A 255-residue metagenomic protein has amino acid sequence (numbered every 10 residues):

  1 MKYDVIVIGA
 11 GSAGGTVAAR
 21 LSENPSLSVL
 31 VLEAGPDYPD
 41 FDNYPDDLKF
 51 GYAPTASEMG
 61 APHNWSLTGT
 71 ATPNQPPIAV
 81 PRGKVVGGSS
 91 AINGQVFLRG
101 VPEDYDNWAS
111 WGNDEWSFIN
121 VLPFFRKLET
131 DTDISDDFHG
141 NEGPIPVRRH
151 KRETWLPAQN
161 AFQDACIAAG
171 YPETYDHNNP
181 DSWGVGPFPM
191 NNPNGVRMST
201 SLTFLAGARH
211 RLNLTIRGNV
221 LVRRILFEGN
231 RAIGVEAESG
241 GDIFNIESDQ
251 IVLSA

Functional and structural regions predicted by a protein language model:
M1-A255: N-terminal redox-cofactor-binding region of secreted/periplasmic oxidoreductases
